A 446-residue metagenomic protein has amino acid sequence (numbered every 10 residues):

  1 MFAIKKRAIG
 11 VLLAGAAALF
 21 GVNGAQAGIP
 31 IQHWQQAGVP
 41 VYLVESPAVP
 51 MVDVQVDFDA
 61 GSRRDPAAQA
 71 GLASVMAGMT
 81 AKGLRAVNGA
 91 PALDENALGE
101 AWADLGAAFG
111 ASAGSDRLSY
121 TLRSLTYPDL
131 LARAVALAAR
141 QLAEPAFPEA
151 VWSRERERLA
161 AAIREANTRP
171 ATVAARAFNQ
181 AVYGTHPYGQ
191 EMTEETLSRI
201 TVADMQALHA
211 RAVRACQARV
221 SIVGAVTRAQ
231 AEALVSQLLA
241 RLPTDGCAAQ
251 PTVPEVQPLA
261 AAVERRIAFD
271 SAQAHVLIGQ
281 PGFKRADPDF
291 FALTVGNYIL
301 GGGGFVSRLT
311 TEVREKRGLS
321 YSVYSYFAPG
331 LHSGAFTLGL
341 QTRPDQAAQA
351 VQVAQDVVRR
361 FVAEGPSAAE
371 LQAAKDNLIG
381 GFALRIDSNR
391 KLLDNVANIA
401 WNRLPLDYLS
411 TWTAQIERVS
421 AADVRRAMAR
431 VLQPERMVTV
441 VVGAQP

Functional and structural regions predicted by a protein language model:
F2-A3, A97-A248, K316-R317, S322-P446: Charge-rich, well-structured scaffold segments of protease-associated domains
F2-L13: Bacterial N-terminal signal peptides that target proteins for export
A17-G24: C-terminal segment of classical bacterial N-terminal signal peptides
Q26-P50: N- or domain-start disorder-to-order transition segments that initiate the globular core
I29, Q55-L122, E191, G304-L319: M16/MPP (pitrilysin/insulinase) zinc-metallopeptidase core fold and M16-derived inactive scaffolds
Y42-L43, P50-V52, R63-P66, A286-D287: Short, solvent-exposed loop/turn elements at domain surfaces
Q55-D57, A248-V306: His/Glu-based metal-binding/catalytic segments typifying zinc-dependent metallopeptidases
